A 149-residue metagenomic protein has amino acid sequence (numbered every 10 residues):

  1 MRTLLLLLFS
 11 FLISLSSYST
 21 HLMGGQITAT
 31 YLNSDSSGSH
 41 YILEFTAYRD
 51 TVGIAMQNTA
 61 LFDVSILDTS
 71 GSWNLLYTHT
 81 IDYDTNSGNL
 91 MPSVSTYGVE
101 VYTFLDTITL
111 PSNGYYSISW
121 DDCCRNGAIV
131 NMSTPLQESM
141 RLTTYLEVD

Functional and structural regions predicted by a protein language model:
L5-S16: Bacterial N-terminal signal peptides
Y18-D149: Long, compositionally biased, intrinsically disordered segments
